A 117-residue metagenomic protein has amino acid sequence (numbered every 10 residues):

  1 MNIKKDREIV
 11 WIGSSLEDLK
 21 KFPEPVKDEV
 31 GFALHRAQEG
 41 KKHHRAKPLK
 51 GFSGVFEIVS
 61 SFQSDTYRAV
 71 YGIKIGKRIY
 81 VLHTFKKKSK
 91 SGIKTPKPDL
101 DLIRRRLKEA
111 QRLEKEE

Functional and structural regions predicted by a protein language model:
M1-T66, I75-R78, K88-E117: Basic, Lys/Arg-enriched alpha-helical interface segments
A69-Y71: Hydrophobic/aromatic beta-strand elements that line small-molecule binding cavities or substrate pockets in beta-rich
Y80-H83: Conserved catalytic cores of phosphodiester-cleaving nucleases, focusing on short active-site segments
